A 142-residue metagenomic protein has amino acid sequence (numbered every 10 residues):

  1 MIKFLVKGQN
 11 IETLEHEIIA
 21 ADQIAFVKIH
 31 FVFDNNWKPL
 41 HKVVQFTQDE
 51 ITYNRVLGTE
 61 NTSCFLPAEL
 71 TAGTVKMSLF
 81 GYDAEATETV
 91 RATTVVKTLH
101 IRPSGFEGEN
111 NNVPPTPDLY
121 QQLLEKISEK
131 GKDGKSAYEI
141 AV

Functional and structural regions predicted by a protein language model:
M1-G108: N-terminal assembly/attachment segments of tailed bacteriophage virion structural proteins
R102-V142: Collagen/collagen-like triple-helix sequence repeat recognition
